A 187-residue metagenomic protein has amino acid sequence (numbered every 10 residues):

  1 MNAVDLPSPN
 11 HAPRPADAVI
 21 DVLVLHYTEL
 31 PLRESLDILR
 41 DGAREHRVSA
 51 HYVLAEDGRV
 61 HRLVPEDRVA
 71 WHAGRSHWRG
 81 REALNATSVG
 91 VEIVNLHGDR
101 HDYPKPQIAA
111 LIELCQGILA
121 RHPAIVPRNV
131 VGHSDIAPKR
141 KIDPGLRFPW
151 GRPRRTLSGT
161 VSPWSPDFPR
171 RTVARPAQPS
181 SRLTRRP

Functional and structural regions predicted by a protein language model:
M1-A124, R128: Active-site-adjacent loop/helix surface patches within enzyme catalytic domains that shape the substrate-binding cleft
A16-D17, E82, H97-P187: Basic/polar, cationic surfaces and motifs that engage anionic cell-wall and phosphate/carboxylate ligands
